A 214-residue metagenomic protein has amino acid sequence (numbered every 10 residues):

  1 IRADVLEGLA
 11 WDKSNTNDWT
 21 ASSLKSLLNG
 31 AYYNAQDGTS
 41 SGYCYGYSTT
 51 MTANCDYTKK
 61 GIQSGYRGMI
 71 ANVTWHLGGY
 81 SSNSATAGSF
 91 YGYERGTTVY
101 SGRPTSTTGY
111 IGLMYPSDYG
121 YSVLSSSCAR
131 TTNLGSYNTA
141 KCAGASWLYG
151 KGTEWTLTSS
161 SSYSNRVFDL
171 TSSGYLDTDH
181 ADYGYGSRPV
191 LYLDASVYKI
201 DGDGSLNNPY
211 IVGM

Functional and structural regions predicted by a protein language model:
I1-M214: Long, domain-scale functional regions
